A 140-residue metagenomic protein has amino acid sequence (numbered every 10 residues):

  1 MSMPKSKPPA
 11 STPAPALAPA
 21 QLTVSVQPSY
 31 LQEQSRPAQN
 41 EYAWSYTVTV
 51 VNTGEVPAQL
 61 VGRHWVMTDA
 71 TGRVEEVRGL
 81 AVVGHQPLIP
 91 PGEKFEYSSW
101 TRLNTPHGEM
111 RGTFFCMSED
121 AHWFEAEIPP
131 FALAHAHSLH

Functional and structural regions predicted by a protein language model:
M1-A43, E55-V61, T68-H140: Membrane engagement elements in two modes
S45-T49: Short, conserved beta-strand element in jelly-roll/cupin
V50-G54: Asparagine-centered strand-capping/turn motif at beta-strand->loop junctions
